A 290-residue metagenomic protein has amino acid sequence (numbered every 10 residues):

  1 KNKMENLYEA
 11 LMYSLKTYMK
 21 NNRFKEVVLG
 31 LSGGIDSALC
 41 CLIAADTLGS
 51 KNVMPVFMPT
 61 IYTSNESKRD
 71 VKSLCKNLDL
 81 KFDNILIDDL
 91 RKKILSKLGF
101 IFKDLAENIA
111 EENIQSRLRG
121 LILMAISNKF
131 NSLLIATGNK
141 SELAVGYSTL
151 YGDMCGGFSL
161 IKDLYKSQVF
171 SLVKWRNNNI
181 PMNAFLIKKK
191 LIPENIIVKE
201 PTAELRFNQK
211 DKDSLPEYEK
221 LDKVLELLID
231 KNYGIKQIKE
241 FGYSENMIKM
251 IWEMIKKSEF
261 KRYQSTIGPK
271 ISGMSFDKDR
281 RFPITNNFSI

Functional and structural regions predicted by a protein language model:
K1-S32, S37-I290: ATP/NTP-dependent adenylation/nucleotidyl-transfer catalytic domains that generate, transfer, or process NMP-activated
